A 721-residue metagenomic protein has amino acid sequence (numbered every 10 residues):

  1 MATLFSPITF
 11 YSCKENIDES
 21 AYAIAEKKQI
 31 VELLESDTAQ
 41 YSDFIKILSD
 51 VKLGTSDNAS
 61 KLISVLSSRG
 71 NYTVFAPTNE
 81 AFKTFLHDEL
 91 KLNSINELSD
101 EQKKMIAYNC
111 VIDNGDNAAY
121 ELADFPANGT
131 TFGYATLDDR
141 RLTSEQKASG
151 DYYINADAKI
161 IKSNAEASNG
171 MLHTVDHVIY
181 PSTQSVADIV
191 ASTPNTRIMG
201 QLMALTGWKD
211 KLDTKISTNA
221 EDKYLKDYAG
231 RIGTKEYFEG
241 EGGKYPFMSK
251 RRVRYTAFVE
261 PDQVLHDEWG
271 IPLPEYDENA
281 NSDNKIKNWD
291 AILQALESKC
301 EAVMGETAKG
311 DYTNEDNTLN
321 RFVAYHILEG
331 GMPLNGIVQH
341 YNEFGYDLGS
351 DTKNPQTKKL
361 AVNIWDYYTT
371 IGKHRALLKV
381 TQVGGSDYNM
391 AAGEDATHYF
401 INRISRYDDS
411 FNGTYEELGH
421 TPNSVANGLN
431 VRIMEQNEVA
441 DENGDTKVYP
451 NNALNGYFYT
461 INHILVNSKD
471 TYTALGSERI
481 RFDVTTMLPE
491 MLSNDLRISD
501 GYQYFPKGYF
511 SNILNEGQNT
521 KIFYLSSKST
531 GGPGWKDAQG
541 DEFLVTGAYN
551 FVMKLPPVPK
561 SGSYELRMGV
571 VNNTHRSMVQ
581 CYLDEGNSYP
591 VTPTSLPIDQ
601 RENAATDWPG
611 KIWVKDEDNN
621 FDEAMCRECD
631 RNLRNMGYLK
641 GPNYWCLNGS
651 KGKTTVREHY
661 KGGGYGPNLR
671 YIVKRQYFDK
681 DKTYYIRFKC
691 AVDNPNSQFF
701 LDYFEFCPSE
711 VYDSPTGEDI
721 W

Functional and structural regions predicted by a protein language model:
M1-Y11: Sec-dependent bacterial lipoprotein signal peptides
F10-W721: Mature, structured domains of secreted/extracytosolic soluble proteins
